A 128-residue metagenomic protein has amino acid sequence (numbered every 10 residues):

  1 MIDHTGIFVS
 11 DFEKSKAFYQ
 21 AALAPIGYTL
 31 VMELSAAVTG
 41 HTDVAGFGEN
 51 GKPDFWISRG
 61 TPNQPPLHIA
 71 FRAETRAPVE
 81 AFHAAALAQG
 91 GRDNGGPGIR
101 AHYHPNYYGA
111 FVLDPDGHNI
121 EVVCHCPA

Functional and structural regions predicted by a protein language model:
M1, P62-P65, H104: Short glycine-enriched loop/turn motifs at secondary-structure junctions
M1-K16, I69, C126-A128: N-terminal beta-strand motif that seeds the catalytic metal site of vicinal oxygen chelate
F8-K52: Core segments of cupin and vicinal oxygen chelate
D11-K14, A70-P115: Vicinal oxygen chelate
G40-A81: Long, continuous compositionally biased terminal/linker segments
H104, F111, V122-A128: Short beta->alpha transition motifs characteristic of CBS
